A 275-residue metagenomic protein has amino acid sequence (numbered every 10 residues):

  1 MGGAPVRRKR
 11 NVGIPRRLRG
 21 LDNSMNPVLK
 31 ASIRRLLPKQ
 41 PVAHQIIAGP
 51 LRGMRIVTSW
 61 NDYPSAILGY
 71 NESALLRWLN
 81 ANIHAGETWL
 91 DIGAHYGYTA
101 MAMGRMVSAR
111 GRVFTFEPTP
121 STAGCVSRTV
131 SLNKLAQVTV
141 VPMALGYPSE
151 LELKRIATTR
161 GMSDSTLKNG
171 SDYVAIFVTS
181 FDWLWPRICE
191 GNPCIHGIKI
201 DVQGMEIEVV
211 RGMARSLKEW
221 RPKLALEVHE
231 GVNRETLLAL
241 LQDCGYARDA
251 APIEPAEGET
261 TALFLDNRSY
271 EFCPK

Functional and structural regions predicted by a protein language model:
G2-K275: Phosphate/nucleotide-binding beta-alpha loop and adjacent structural elements of enzyme active sites
